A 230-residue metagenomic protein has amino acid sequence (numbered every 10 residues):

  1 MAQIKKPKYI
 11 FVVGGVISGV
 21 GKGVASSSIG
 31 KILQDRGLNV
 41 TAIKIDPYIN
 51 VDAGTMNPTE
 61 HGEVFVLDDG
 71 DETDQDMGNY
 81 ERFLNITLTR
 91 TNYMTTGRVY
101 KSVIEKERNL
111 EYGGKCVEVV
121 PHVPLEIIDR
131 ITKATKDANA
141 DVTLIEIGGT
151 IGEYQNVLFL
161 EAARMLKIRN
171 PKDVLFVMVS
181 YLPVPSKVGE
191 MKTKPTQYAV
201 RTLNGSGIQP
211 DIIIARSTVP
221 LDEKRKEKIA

Functional and structural regions predicted by a protein language model:
M1-A230: Flexible phosphate-sensing "switch/lid" loops adjacent to ATP/NTP-binding sites across phosphate-transfer
